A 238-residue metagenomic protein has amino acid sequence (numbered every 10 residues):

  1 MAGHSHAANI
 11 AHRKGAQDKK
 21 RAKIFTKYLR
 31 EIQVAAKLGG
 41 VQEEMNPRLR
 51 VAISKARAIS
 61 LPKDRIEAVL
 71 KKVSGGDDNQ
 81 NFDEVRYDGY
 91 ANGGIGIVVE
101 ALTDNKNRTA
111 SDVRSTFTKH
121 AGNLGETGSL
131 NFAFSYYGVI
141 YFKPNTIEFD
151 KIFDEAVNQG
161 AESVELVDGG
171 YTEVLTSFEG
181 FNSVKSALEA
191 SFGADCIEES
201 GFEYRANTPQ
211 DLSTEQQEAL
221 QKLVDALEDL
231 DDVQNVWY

Functional and structural regions predicted by a protein language model:
M1-G125, L130-V139, F181, Y238: N-terminal cationic and glycine-rich segments that engage phosphates or anionic surfaces
V139-Y238: Positively charged, low-complexity, intrinsically disordered RNA-binding extensions
